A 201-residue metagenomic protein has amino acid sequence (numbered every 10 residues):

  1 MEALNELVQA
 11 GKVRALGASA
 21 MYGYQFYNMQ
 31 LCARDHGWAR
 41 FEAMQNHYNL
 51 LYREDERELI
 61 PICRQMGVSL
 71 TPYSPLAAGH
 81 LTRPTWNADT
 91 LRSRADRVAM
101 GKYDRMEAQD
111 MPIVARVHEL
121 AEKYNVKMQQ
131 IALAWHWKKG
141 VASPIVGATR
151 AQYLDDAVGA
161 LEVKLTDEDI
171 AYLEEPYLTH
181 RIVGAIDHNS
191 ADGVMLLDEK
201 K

Functional and structural regions predicted by a protein language model:
M1-E54, E58, Q65-V68: Glycine/proline-rich, positively charged, aromatic-decorated active-site loop/lid region on the catalytic face
M1-N5, F26-Q30, I60, V114 (+3 more regions): Generic structural signal for well-ordered alpha-helices, preferentially at hydrophobic/aromatic core positions
L16, M44, C63, L70-Y73 (+4 more regions): Conserved, mostly hydrophobic/aromatic
Y22, Y48-Y52, S74-L81, W135 (+1 more regions): Glycine-rich beta-alpha junction loops
R53, Q65, D89, S93-K123 (+2 more regions): Terminal-tail/helix-coil boundary detector
E54-R92, K127: Aromatic-lined glycan-binding groove of carbohydrate-active enzymes
H118-A134: Acyl activation and transfer enzymes in specialized metabolism, enriched for ANL adenylate-forming modules
S143-Y153: Glycine-rich phosphate-binding active-site loops on the catalytic face of alpha/beta enzymes
